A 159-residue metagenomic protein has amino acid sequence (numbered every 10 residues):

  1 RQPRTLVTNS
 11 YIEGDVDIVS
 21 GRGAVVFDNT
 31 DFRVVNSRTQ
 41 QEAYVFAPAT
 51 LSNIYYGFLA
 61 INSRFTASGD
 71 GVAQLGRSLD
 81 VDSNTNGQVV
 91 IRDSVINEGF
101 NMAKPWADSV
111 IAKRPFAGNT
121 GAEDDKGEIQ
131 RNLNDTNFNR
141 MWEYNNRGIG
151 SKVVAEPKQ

Functional and structural regions predicted by a protein language model:
R1-Q159: Sequence-level preference for short, compositionally simple segments enriched in small aliphatic or small polar residues
